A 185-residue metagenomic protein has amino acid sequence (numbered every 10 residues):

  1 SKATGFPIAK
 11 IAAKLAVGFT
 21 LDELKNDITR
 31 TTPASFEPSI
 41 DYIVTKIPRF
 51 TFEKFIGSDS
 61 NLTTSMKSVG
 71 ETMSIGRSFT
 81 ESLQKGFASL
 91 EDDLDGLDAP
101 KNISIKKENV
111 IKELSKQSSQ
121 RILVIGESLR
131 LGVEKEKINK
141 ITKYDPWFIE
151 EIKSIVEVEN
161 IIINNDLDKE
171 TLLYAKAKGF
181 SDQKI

Functional and structural regions predicted by a protein language model:
S1-N160, L167-E170, A175-G179: ATP-dependent carboxylate activation and anion-phosphoryl transfer catalytic cores that bind Mg-ATP to form
